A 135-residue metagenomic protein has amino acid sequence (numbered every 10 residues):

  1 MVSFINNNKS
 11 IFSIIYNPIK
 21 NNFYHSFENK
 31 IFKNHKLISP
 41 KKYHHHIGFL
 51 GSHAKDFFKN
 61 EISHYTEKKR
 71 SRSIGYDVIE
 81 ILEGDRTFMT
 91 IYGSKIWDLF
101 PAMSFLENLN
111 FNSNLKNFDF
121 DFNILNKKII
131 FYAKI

Functional and structural regions predicted by a protein language model:
M1-E28: DPxDG-like acidic metal-binding loop motif
N21, I31, K55-D56: Surface-exposed, flexible loop/turn segments at secondary-structure boundaries
K33-K36: Short strand-turn-strand beta-turns centered on an Asx-Gly dipeptide
P40-I135: An extended, acidic
